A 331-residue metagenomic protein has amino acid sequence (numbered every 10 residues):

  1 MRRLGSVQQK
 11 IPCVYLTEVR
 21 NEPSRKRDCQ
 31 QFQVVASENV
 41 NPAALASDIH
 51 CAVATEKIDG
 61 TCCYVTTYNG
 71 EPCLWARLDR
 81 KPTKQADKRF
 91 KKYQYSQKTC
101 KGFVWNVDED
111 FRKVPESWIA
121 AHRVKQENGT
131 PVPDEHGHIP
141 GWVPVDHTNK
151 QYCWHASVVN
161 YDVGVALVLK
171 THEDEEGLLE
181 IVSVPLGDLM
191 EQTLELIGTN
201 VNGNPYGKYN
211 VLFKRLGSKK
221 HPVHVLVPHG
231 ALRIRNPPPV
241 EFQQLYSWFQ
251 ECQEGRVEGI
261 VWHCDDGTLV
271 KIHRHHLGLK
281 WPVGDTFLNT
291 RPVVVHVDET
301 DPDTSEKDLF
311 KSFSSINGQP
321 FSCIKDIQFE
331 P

Functional and structural regions predicted by a protein language model:
M1-P331: Core nucleotide-handling region used for phosphoryl-transfer chemistry
